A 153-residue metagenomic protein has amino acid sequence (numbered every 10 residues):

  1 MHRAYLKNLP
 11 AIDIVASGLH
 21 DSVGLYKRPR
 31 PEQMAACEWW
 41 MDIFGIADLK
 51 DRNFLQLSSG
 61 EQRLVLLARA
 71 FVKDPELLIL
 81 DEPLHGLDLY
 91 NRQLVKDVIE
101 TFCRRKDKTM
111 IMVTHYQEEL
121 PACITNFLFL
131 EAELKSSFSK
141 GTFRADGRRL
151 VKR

Functional and structural regions predicted by a protein language model:
K7-G24: Q-loop/switch helix immediately C-terminal to the Walker
A16, P31-L49: Conserved ABC ATPase "signature" region
N53-L57, E61: Conserved ABC ATPase signature
L67-A68: Hydrophobic anchor residue at the start of the ABC signature
D74: Conserved catalytic motifs of ABC-family nucleotide-binding domains
L78-E82: Catalytic Walker B motif of ABC-type/P-loop ATPase nucleotide-binding domains
T114-H115: H-loop/switch region of ABC-family ATPase nucleotide-binding domains
